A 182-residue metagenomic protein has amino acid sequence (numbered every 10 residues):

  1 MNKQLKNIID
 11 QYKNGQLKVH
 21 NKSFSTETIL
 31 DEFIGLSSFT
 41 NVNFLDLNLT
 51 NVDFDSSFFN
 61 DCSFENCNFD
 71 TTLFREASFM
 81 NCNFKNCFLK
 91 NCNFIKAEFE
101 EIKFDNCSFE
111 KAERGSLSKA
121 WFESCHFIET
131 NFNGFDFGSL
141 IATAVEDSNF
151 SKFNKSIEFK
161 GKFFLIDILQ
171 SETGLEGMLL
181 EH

Functional and structural regions predicted by a protein language model:
Q4-H182: Tandem repeat scaffolds
